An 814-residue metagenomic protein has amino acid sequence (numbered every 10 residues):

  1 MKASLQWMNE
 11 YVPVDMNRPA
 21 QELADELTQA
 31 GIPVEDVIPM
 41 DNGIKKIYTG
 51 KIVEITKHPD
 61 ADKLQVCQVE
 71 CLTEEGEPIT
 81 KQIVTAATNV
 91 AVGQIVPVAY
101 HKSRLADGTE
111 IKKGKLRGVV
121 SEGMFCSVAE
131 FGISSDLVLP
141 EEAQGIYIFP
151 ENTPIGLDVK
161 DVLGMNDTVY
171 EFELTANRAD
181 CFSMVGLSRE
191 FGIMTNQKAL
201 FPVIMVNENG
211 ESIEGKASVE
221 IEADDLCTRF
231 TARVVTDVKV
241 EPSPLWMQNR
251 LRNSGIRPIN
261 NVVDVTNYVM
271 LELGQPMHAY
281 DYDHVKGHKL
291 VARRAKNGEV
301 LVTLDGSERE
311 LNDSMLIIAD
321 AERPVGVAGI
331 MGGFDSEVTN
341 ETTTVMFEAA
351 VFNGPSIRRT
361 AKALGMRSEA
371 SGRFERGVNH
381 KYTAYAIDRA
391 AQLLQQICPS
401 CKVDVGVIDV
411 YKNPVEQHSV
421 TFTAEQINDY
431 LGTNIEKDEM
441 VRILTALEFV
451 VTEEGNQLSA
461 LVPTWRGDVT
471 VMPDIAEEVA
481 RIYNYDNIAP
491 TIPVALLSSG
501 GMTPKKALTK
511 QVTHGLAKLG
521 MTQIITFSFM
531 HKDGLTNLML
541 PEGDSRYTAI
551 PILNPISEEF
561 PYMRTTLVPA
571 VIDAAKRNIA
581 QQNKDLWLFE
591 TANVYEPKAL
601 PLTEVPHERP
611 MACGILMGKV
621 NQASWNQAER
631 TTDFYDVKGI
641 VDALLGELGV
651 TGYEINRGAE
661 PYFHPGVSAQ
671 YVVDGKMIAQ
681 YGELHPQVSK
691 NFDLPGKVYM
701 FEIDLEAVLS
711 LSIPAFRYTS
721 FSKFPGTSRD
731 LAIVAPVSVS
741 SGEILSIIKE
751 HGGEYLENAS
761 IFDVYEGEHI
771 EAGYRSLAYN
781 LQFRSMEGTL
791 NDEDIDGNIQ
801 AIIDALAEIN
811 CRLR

Functional and structural regions predicted by a protein language model:
M1-E211, M346, G365, E369 (+3 more regions): Phosphate-backbone binding interfaces of nucleic-acid-interacting proteins
K2, E22, Q29, A446-T452 (+5 more regions): A carboxyl-terminal module marker
Y11, L23-D25, Q65, T195 (+2 more regions): Glycine/proline-enriched, intrinsically flexible loops and inter-domain linkers
D41-K45, V206-N209, L497-M502, T526-S545 (+3 more regions): Beta-rich nucleic-acid/ligand-interaction surfaces
T49-V84, I155, N260, T266-D335: Conserved mixed alpha/beta core segments that line enzyme active sites in large multi-domain catalysts
V120-D136, E141-I148, K160, L316-V415 (+3 more regions): Mobile "lid/hinge" segments at catalytic clefts and subdomain interfaces of large enzymes
G186, V420-A424, N428-L586, R729-A732 (+3 more regions): Extended, well-folded interaction surfaces typified by the phenylalanyl-tRNA synthetase beta subunit core
T195-I221, C398-I427, N434: Terminal amphipathic helices with adjacent charged low-complexity linkers/tails
